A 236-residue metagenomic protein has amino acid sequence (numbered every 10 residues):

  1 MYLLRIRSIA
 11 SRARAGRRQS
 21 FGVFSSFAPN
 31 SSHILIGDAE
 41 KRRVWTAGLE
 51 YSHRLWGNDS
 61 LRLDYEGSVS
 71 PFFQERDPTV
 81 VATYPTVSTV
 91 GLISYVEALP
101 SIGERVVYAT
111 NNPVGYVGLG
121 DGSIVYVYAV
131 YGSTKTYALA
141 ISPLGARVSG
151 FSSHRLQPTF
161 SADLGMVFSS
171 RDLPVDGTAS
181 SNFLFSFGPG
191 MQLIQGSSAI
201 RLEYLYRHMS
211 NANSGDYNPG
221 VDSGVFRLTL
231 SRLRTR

Functional and structural regions predicted by a protein language model:
S8-Q19, R54-Y65, F151-P158, I194-I200 (+1 more regions): Short loop/turn motifs that connect adjacent beta-strands in outer-membrane beta-barrel proteins
R17, K41-A47, K135-S142, L156 (+2 more regions): Residues that define the transmembrane beta-barrel architecture of outer-membrane proteins
Q19-V23, L61-V69, P158-L164, F183-F187 (+2 more regions): Transmembrane beta-strands of outer-membrane beta-barrel proteins
S25-S31, V69-D77, L164-D172, Y206-S210 (+1 more regions): Transmembrane beta-strands of outer-membrane beta-barrel pores
H33-D38, Y128-S133, R171-G177, N211-N218: Extracellular loop and loop/strand-boundary signature of outer-membrane beta-barrel proteins
G37-R43, P78-G91, D176-N182, Y217-S223: Flexible, surface-exposed loop regions and adjacent strand-edge segments of Gram-negative outer-membrane beta-barrel
R42-R171: Gram-negative (and chloroplast) outer-membrane scaffold detector with strong preference for beta-barrel transmembrane
L193, G220-R236: Outer-membrane beta-barrel "beta-signal"
